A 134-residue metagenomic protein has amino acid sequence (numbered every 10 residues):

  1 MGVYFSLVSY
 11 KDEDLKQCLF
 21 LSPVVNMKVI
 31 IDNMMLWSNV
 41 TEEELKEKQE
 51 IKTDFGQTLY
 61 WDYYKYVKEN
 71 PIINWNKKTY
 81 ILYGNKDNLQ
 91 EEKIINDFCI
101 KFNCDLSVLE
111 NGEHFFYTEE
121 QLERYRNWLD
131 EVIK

Functional and structural regions predicted by a protein language model:
M1-L7, L59-D62: Electropositive, surface-exposed helix/loop patches at the edges of structured domains that serve as adaptable
G2-F5, R126-K134: A short, amphipathic alpha-helical segment
V3-E13, C18: Short glycine-enriched nucleophile-adjacent loop and the immediately C-terminal alpha-helix near the catalytic center
D14-D97, K101-V108, E113-F116, L122-Y125 (+1 more regions): The alpha/beta-hydrolase serine catalytic core
